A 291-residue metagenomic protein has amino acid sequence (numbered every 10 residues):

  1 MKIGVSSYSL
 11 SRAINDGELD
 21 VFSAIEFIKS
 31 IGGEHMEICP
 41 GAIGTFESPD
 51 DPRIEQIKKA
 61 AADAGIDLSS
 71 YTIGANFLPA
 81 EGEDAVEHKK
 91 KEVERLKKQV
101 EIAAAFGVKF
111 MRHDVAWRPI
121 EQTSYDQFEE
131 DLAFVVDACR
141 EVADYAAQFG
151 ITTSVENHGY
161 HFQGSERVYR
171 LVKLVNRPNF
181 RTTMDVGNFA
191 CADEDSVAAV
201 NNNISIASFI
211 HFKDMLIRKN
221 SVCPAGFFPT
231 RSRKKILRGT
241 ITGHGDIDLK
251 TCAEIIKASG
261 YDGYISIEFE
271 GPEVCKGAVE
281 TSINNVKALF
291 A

Functional and structural regions predicted by a protein language model:
M1-D20: Boundary/entry segment of secreted carbohydrate-active catalytic domains
I3-S7, M36-I38, L68-I73, M111-H113 (+4 more regions): Hydrophobic faces of well-ordered beta-strands that scaffold small-molecule active sites in alpha/beta enzyme cores
Y8-L10, C39-G41, I73-N76, A116-R118 (+4 more regions): Active-site beta-loop-alpha junctions enriched in small/polar residues
N15-I28, K90-V100, A192-V200, L249-C252: Short, acidic/polar
D20-G41, G107: Catalytic domains of carbohydrate-active enzymes, especially glycoside hydrolases
H35-M36, V136-D246: Acidic/histidine-rich catalytic cores of soluble enzymes
E37-K58, V115-E121: Glycine-rich, proline-tolerant flexible connector loops at the mouths of alpha/beta enzymes
K59-D67, P79-T182: Active-site acidic/histidine proton-transfer and metal-coordination neighborhood in alpha/beta enzyme cores
